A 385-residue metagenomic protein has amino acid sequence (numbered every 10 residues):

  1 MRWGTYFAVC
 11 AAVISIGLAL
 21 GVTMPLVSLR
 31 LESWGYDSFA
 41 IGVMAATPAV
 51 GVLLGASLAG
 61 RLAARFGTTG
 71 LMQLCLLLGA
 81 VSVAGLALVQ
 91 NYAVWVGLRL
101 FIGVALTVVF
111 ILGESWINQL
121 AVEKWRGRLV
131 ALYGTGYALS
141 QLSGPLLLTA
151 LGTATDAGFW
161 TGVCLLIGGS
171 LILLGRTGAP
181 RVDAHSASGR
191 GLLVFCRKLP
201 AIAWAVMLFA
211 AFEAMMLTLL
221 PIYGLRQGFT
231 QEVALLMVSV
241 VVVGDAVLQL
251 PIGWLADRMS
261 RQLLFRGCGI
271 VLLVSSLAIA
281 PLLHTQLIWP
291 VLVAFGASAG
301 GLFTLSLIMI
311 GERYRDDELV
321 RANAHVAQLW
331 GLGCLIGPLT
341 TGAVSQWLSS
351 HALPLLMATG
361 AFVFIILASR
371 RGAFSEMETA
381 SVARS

Functional and structural regions predicted by a protein language model:
R2-A49, A214-Y223, Q227, A234: Helix-loop boundary and gating motifs at the non-cytosolic
G55-G67, G152, L248-S260, S345: Helix-to-loop junctions at the C-terminal end of transmembrane segments in multipass secondary transporters
G67, L88-Q90, S260, L282-L283: Helix-breaking motifs and short loop linkers at transmembrane-helix boundaries and internal kinks in secondary membrane
G70-A84, L263-L277, A358: Structural signature of the two symmetry-related core transmembrane helices
A93-F101, Q286-A294: Paired small-residue
V108-A121, G301-Y314: Intracellular juxtamembrane helix-capping segments at the cytosolic ends of symmetry-related transmembrane helices
G158-L174, P354-S369: Symmetry-related core transmembrane helices of the 12-TM Major Facilitator Superfamily/SLC fold
V320-Q346: A late C-terminal transmembrane helix in Major Facilitator Superfamily
